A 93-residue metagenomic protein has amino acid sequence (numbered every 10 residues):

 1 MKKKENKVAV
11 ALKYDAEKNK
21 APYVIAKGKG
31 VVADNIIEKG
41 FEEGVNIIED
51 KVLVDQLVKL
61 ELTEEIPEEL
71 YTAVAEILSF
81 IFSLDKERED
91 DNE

Functional and structural regions predicted by a protein language model:
M1-E93: Divalent-cation
